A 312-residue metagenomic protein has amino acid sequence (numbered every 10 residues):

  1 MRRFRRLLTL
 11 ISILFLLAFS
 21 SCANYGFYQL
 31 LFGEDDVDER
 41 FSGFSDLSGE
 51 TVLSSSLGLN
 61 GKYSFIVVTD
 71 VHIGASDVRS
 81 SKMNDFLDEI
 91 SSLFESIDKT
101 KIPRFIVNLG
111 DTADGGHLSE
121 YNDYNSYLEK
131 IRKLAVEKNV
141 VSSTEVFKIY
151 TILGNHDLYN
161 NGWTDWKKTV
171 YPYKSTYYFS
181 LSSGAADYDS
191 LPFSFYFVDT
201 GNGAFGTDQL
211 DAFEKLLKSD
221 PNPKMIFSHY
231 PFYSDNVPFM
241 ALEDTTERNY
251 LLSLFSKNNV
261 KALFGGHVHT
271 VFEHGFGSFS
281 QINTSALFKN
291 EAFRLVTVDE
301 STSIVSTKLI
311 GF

Functional and structural regions predicted by a protein language model:
M1-T9: Bacterial N-terminal signal peptides that target proteins for export
A18-S21: C-terminal motif of bacterial Sec signal peptides marking the signal peptidase cleavage site
A23-Y121: N-terminal active-site segment of His-dependent metallophosphoesterases
F32-L53, H117-K215, Y250-L251, S256 (+2 more regions): Extended active-site neighborhood of metal-dependent phosphoesterases/phosphodiesterases
Y63, R104, P192-F195, P223-M225: Alpha/beta-hydrolase fold active-site loops
V67-T69, F105-D111, K148-N155, V198-D199 (+3 more regions): Active-site neighborhood of phospho(di)ester-bond hydrolases with catalytic His/Asp-centered motifs
I73-V78, T112-G116, S194-A204, S234-M240: Surface-exposed cleft-lining segments at the edges of enzyme active sites
D220-A262: Active-site-proximal segments of metal-dependent phosphoesterases and phosphodiesterases across multiple
